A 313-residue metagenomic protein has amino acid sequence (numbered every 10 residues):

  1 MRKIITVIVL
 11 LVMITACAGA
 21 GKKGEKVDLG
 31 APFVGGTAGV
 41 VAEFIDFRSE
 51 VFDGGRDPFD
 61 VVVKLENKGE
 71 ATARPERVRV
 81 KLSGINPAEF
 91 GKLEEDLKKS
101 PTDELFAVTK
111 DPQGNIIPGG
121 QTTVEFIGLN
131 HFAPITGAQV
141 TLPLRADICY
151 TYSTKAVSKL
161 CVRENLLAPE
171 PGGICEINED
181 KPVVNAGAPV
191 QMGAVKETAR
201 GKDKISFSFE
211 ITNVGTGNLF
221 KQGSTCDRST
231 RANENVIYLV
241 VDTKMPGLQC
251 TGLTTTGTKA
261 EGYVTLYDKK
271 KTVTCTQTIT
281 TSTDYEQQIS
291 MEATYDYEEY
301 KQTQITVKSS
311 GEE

Functional and structural regions predicted by a protein language model:
M1-G24: Secretory targeting signatures
A18-E313: Non-catalytic macromolecular-recognition regions in eukaryotic signaling proteins
